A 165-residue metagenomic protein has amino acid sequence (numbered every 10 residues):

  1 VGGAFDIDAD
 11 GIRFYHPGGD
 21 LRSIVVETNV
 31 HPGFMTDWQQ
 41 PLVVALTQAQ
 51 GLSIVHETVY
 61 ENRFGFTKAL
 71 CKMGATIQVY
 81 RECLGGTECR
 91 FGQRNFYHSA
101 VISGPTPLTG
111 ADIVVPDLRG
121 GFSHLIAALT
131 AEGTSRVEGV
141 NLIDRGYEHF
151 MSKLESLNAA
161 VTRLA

Functional and structural regions predicted by a protein language model:
V1-A165: Short, structured segments at the rim of ligand-binding sites
